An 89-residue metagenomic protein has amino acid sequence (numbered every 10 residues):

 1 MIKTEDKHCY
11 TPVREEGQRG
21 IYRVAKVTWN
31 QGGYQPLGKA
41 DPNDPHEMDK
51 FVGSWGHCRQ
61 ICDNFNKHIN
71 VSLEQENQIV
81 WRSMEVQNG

Functional and structural regions predicted by a protein language model:
M1-P42, N70-Q87: Short N-terminal "domain-start" leader segments that mark the transition from disordered tails or signal peptides into
F51-G56: Conserved aromatic
